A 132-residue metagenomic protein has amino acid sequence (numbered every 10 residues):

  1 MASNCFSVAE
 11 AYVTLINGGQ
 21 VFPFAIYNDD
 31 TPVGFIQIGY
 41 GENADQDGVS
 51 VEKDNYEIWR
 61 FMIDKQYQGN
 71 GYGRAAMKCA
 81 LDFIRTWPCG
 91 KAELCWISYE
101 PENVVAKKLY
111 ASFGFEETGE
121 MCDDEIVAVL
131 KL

Functional and structural regions predicted by a protein language model:
M1-Q66, F83-C89, G119-C122: Acetyl-CoA-dependent GNAT
G18, I36, G73, S112-F113 (+1 more regions): Contiguous, function-dense segments enriched for cysteine-driven chemistry and partner/ligand-binding capacity
Y40-E42, M62, P101, G114 (+1 more regions): Short, well-ordered turn and helix-capping elements at secondary-structure junctions
F61, A76-L81, W96-I97, A106: Conserved short hydrophobic patches within well-ordered secondary structure
D64-Q66, N70, P101-E102: Active-site acidic-Proline motif in GNAT/NAT acetyltransferases
Y67, G71-C79: Conserved acetyl-CoA pyrophosphate-binding loop and the N-cap/start of the following alpha-helix in GNAT-like
R74, E100-G119: Conserved active-site alpha-helix within GNAT-family acetyltransferase domains
K91-K107, D123-I126, K131-L132: Conserved beta-strand-loop-alpha-helix junction that forms the acyl-donor binding cleft
